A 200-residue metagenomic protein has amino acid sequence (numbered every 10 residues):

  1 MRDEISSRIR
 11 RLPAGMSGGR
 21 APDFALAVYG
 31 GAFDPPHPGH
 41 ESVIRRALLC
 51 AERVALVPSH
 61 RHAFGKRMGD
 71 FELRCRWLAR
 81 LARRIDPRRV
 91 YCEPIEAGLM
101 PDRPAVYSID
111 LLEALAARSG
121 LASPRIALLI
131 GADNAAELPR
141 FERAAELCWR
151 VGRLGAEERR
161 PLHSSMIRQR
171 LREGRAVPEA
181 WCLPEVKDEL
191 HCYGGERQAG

Functional and structural regions predicted by a protein language model:
M1-G200: Nucleotidyltransferase catalytic core that binds NTPs
